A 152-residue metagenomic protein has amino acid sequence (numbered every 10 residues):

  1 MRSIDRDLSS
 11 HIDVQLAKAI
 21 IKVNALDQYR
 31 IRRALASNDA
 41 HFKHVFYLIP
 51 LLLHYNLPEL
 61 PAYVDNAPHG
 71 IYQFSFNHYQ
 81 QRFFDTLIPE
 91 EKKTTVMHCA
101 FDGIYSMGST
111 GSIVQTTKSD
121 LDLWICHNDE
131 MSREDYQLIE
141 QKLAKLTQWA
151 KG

Functional and structural regions predicted by a protein language model:
M1-V96: Low-complexity, highly charged intrinsically disordered N-terminal segments that act as targeting/localization
Q80-F83, M97, S132-I139: Phosphate/oxyanion-binding active-site loops and adjacent basic polyanion-contact surfaces
T95-V114: Active-site-adjacent "gating/activation" loops or surface patches in catalytic cores
Y105, I113-I139: Catalytic metal-binding acidic patch
Q137-G152: Conserved catalytic core of two-metal-ion nucleotidyltransferases
